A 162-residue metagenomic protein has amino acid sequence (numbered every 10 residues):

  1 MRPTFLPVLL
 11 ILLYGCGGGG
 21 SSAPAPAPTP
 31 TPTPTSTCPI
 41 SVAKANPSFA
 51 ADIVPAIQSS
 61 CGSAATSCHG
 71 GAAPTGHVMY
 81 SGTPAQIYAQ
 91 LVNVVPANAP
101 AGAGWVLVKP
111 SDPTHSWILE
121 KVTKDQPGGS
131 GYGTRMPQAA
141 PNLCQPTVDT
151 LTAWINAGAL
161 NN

Functional and structural regions predicted by a protein language model:
M1-C16: Sec-dependent bacterial lipoprotein signal peptides
C16-N162: Aromatic- and Gly/Pro-enriched helix-to-coil junctions and flexible linker segments
